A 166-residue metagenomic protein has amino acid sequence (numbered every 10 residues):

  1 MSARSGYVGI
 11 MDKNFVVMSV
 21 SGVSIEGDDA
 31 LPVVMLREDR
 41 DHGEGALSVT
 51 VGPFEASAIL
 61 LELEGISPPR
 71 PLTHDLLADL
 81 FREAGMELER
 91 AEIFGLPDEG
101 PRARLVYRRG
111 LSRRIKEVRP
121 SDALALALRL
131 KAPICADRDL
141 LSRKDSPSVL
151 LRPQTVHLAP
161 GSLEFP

Functional and structural regions predicted by a protein language model:
R4-P166: Divalent-cation
